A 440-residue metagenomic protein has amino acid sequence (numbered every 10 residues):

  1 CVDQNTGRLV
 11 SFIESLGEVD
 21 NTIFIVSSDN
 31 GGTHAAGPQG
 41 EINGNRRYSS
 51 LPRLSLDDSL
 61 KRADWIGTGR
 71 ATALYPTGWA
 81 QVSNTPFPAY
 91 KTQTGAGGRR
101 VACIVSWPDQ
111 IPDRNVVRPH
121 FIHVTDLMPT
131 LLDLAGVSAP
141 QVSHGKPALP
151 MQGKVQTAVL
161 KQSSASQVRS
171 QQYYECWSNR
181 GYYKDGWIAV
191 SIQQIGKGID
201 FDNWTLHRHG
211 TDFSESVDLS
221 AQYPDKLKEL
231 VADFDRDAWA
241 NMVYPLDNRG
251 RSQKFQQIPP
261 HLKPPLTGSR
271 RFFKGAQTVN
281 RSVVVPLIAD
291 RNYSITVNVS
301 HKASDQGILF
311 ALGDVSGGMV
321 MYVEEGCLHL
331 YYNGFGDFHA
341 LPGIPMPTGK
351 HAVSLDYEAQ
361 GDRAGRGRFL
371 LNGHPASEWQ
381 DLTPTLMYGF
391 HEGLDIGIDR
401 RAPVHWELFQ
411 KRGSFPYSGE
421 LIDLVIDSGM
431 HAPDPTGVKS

Functional and structural regions predicted by a protein language model:
C1-T22, G32-H34, P38-G78, L355: A long, amphipathic alpha-helix that forms part of the scaffold/cap immediately adjacent to metal-dependent active
V10, T22, H34-Y48, R114-N115 (+8 more regions): Short, solvent-exposed loop/turn and secondary-structure capping segments
L16, G31-Q39, Q162-R169, P375-W379: Secretory-pathway/luminal and periplasmic proteins that interact with or process carbohydrate-rich
E18-F24, Q167-R169, K184-W187, K226: Loop/turn elements at helix/coil->beta-strand transitions in domains of secreted/extracellular proteins
D20, P112-R118, L134-M151, A165-Q172 (+7 more regions): Acidic/polar loop patches that form or flank catalytic/metal-binding clefts of enzymes that bind anionic ligands
S50-P86, G275-A276, E392-G413: Surface-exposed acidic, glycine/proline-enriched linker/cap segments that occur as 15-30-residue helix-coil
G69-R99, Q110-H120, V124-T211: C-terminal cap/loop subdomain of S1 sulfatases and analogous C-terminal strand-loop tails that border
G250-S440: Extracellular glycan-associated modules
